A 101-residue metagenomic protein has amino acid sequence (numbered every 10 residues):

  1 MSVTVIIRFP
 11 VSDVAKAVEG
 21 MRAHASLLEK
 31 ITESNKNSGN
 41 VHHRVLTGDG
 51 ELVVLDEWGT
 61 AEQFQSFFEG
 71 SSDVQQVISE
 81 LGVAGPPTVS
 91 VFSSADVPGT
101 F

Functional and structural regions predicted by a protein language model:
M1-D73, E80-F101: Short S/T/G/P-rich N-terminal loop/turn motif that feeds into the first structured element of a domain
